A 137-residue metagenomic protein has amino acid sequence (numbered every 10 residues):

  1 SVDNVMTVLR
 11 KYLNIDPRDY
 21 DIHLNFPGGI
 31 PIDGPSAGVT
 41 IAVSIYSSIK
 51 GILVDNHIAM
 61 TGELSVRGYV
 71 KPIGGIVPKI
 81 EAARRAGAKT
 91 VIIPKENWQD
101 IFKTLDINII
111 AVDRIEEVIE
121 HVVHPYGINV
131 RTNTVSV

Functional and structural regions predicted by a protein language model:
S1-V137: Peripheral, non-AAA+ core regions of ATP-driven protein-machinery
